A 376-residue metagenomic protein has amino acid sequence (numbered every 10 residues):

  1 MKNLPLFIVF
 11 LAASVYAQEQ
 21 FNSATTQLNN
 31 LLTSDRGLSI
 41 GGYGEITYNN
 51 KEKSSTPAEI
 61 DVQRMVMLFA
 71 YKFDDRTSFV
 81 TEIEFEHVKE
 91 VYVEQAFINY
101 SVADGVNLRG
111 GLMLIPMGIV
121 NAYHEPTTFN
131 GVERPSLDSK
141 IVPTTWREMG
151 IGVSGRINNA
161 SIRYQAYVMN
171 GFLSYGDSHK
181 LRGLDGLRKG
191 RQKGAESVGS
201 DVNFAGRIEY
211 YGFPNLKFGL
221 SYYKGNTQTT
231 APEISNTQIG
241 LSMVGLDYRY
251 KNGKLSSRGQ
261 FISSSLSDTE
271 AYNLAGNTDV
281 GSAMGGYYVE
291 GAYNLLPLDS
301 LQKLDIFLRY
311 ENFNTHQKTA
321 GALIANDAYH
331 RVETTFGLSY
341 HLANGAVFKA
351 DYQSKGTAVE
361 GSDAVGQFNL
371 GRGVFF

Functional and structural regions predicted by a protein language model:
M1-F21: Cleavable N-terminal export/targeting peptides
E19-Q20, V120, L137-I141, G190-G194: Surface-exposed, low-hydrophobicity segments enriched in Gly/Pro/acidic/Ser residues that characterize the mature
Q27-S174, S200-A205, E209-K217, Y288-N294 (+1 more regions): Outer membrane beta-barrel
E52-S55, F97-S101, N121, F129 (+2 more regions): Outer-membrane beta-barrel pore domains
T144, A195-V202, S235-G240: Active-site glycine- and acidic-residue-rich loops that bind and position anionic ligands or nucleotide-like cofactors
Y164, N170-F172, L181-K189: A short, charged helix-loop
G176-S178: Surface-exposed loop and adjacent secondary-structure segments within mature catalytic domains
G183-A231: Loop-centered beta-sheet repeat module
